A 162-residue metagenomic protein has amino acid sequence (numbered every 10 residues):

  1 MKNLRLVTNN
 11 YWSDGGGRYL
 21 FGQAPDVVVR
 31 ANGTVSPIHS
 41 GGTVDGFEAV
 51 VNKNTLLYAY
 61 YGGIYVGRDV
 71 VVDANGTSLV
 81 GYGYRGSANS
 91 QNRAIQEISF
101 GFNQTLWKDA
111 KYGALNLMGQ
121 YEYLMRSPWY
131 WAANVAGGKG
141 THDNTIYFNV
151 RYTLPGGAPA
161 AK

Functional and structural regions predicted by a protein language model:
M1-F100: Detector for outer-membrane/organellar transmembrane beta-barrel domains, recognizing the amphipathic beta-strand
M1-L4, N54, W107-L117, P155-K162: Short loop/turn motifs that connect adjacent beta-strands in outer-membrane beta-barrel proteins
W12-G16, Y61-G67, Q104-L106, Y121-S127 (+1 more regions): Transmembrane beta-strands of outer-membrane beta-barrel pores
F47, F100-F102, G119, V150: Hydrophobic, well-ordered secondary-structure elements that form the walls of internal hydrophobic environments
I95-K108, L117: C-terminal structured "cap/appendage" subdomains that terminate the fold
F102, T141-K162: Outer-membrane beta-barrel "beta-signal"
A110-Y112, L117-A133: C-terminal beta-signal and adjacent terminal beta-strands/loops of Gram-negative outer-membrane beta-barrel proteins
A132-T141: Short, flexible active-site recognition loops that position polar ligands and cofactors
